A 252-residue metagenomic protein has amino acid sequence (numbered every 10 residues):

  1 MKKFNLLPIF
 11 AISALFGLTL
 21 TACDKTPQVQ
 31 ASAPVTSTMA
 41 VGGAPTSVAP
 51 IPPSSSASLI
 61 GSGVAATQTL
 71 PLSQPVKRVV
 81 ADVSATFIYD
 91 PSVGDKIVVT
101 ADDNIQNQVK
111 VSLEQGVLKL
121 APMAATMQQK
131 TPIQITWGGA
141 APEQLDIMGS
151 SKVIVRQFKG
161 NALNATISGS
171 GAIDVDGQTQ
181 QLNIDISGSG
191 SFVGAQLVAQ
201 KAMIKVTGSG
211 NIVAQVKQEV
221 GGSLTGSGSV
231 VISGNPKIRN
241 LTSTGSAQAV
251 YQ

Functional and structural regions predicted by a protein language model:
K2-Q252: Intrinsically disordered, low-complexity terminal regions
